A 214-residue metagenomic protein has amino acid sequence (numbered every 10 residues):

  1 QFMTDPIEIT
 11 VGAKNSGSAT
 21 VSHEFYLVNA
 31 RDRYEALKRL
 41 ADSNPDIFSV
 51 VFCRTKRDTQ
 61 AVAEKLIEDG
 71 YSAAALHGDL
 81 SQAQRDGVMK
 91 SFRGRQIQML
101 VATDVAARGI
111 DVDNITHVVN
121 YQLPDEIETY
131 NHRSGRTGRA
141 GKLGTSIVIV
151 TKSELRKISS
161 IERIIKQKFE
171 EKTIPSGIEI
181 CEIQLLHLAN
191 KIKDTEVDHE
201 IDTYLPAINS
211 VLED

Functional and structural regions predicted by a protein language model:
Q1-E213: Conserved helicase RecA-like core
